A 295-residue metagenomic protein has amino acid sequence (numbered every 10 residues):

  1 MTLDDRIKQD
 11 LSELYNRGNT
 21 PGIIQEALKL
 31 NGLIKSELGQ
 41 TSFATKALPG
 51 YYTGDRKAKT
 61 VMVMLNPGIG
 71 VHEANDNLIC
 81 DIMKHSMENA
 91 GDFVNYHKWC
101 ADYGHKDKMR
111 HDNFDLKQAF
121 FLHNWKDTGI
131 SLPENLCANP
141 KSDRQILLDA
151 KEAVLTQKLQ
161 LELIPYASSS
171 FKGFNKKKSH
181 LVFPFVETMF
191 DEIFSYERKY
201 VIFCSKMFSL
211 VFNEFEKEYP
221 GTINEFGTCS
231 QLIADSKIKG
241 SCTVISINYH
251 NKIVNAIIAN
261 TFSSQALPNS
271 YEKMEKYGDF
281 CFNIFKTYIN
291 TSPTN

Functional and structural regions predicted by a protein language model:
M1-I23, F174-D191, F208-N295: C-terminal capping/extension of enzyme domains
T2-Y196, L210: A polyanion-binding, active-site-adjacent surface
M62, V201-I202, A256-I258: Structural motif
L65-G68, S205-K206, T261: Glycine-rich His-Gly loop
E197-N213: Internal, well-ordered interaction modules that form the hydrophobic cores of assembly/scaffold domains in eukaryotic
